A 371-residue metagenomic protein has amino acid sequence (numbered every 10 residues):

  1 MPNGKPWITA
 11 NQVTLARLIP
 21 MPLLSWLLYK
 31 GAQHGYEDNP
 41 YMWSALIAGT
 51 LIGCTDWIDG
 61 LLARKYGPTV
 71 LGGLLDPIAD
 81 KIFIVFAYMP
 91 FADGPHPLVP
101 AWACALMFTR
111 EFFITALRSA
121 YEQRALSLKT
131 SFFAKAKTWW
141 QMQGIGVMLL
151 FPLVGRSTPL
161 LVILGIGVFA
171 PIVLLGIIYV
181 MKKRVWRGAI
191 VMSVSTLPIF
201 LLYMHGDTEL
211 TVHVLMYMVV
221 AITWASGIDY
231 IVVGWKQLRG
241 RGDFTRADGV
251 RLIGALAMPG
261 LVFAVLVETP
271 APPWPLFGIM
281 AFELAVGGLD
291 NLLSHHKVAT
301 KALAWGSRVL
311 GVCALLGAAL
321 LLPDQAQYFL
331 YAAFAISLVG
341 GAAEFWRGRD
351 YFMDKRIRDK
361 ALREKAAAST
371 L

Functional and structural regions predicted by a protein language model:
M1-I58, L74-L75, A79, Q141 (+3 more regions): Topogenic membrane-insertion module of multi-pass membrane proteins
N3-W7, D59, A63-F83, A125-K137 (+2 more regions): Juxtamembrane helix-capping/reentrant segments at transmembrane boundaries
Q12-V13, L18-P20, K65-A120, W140-P152 (+2 more regions): Multi-pass membrane catalytic core of lipid/isoprenoid biosynthesis enzymes
G31-G35, K65-Y66, G94, A120 (+6 more regions): Membrane-interface elements of multi-pass transporters and channels
A45-G49, A101-R110, L161-V173, V191-V194 (+3 more regions): Hydrophobic core segments of alpha-helical transmembrane domains in multi-pass membrane proteins
I58-K65, A116-R124, L174-K182, I228-L238 (+2 more regions): C-terminal ends of transmembrane helices
G94-V99, G155-T158, H205-T211, L266-W274 (+1 more regions): Transmembrane helix interruption/hinge and helix-loop junction motifs
L126, G144-I177: Internal, charge-rich low-complexity segments
